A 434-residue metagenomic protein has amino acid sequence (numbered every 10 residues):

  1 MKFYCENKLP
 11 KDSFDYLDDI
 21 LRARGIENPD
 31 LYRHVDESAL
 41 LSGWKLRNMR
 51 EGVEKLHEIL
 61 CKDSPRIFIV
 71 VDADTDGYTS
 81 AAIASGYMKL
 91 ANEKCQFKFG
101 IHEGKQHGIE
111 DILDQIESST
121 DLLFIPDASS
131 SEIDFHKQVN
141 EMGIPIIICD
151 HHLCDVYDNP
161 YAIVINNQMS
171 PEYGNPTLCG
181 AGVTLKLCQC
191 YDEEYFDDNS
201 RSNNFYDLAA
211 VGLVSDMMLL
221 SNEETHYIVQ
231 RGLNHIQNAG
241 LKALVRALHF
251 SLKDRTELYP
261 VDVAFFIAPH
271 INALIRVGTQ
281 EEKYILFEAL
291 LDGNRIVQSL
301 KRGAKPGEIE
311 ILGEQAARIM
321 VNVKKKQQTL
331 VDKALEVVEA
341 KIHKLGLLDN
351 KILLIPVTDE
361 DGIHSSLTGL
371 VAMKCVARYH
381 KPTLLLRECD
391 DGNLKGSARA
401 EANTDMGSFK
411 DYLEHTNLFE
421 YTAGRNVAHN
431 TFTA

Functional and structural regions predicted by a protein language model:
K2-L122, E141-M142, D192-A434: Hydrophobic helix-and-loop "lid/oligomerization" segment in the mid-to-C-terminal part of catalytic domains
I109-I116, L123-N140, I144-G212, M217-M218: Conserved phosphate-handling catalytic cores of large alpha/beta enzymes
